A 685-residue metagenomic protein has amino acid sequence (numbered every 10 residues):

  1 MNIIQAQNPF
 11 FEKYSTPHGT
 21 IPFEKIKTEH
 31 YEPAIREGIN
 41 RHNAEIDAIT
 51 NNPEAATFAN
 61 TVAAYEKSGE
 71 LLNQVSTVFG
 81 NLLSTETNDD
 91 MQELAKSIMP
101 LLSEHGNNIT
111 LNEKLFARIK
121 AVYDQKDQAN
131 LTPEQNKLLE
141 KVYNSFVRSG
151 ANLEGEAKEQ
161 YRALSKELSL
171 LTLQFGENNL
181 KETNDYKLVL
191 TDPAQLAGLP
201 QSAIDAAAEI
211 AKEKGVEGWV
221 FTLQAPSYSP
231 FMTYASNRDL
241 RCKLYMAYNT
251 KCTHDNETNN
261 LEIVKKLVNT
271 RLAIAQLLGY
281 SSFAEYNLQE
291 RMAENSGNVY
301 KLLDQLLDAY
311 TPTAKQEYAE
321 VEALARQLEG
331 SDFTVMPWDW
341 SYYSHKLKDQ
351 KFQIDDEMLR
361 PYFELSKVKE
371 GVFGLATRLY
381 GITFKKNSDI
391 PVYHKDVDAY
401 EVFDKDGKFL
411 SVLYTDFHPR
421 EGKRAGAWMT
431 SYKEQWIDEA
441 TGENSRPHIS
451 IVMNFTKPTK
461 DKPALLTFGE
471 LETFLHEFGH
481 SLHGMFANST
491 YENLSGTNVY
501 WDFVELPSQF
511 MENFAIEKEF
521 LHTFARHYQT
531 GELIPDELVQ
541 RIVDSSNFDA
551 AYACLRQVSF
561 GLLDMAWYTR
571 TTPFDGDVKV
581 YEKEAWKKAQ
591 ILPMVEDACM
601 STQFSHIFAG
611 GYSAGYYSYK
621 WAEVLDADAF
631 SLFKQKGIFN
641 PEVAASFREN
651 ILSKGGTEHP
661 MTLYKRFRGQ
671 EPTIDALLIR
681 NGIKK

Functional and structural regions predicted by a protein language model:
M1-Q7: Bacterial Sec-dependent N-terminal signal peptides
Q7-H30, E37, D205, G218-V220 (+9 more regions): C-terminal, non-catalytic "cap/extension" segments appended to globular domains
Q7-P200, F633: N-terminal helix-rich structural modules
S15-H30, F79-I98, A121-A163, T222-E262 (+6 more regions): Short His/Asp/Glu-rich catalytic/ion-coordination signatures at enzyme active sites or charged loops
N40, A44, A48-A55, L71-N88 (+24 more regions): Intrinsically disordered or highly flexible coil/loop and linker segments, enriched in small and charged/polar residues
L71-N81, E140, N144, M246 (+3 more regions): Short, hydrophobic/amphipathic alpha-helical patches that form generic packing surfaces within helical domains
L138, L170, E177, K181-T222 (+6 more regions): Active-site-proximal, well-structured secondary-structure segments within enzyme catalytic domains
T456-F474: Short pre-active-site segment immediately N-terminal to the catalytic Zn-binding motif
